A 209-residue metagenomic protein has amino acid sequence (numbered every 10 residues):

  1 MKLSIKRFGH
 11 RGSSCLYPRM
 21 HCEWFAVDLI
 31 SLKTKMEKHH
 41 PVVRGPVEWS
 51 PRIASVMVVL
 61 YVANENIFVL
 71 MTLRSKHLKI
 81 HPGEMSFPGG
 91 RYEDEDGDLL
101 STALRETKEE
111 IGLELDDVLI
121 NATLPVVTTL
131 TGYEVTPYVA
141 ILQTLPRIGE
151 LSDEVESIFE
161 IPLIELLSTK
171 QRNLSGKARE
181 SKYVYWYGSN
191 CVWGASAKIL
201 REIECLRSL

Functional and structural regions predicted by a protein language model:
K2-S86, R91-L145, I164, S175 (+1 more regions): N-terminal leader/linker segments that precede catalytic domains of diphosphate-processing enzymes
I148: Acidic/polar loop patches that form or flank catalytic/metal-binding clefts of enzymes that bind anionic ligands
S152, K170, E204: Short, flexible helix/strand-to-coil boundary loops that buttress conserved ligand/catalytic motifs in alpha/beta
S152-D153, R179: Short hydrophobic "helix-edge" motifs at membrane interfaces and signal-peptide entry regions
F159: Conserved phosphate-interacting/catalytic interface
K170-G176: Acidic, negatively charged sequence signal that fires either on conserved catalytic/metal-binding carboxylates
